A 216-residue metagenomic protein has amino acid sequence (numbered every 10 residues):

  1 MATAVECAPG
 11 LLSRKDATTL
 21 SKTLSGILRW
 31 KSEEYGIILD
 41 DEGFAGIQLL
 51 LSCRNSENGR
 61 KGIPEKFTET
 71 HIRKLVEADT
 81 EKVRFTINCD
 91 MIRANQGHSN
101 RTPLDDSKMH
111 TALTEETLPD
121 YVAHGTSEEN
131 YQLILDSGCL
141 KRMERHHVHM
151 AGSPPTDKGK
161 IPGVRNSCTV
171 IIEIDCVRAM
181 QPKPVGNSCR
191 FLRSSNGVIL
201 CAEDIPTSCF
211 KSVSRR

Functional and structural regions predicted by a protein language model:
M1-L11, R215-R216: Eukaryotic N-terminal low-complexity, Ser/Thr- and Lys/Arg-rich leader segments that predominantly function as
A2-E6, E115, N130: Glycine-rich, low-complexity intrinsically disordered segments
C7-Q48, C53: Positively charged, polyanion-binding regions of nucleic-acid-associated proteins
S25, W30, L51-S52, G59-C89 (+3 more regions): ADP-ribosyltransferase catalytic core
I37, E116-T117, K141-E144: Short glycine-enriched loop/turn motifs at secondary-structure junctions
F44, C89-M91: A generic structural signal for beta-strand entry/edge sites
P119-A123: Active-site-proximal polar cores
